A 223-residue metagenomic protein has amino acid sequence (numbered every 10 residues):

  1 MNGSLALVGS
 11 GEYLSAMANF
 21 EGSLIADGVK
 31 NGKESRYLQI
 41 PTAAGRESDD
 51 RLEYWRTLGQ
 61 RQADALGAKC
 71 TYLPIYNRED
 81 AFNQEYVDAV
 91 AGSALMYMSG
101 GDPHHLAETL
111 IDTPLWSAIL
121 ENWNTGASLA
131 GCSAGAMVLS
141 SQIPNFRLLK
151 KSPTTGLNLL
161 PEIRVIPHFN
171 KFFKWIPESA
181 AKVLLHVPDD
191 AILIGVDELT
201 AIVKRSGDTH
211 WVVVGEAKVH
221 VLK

Functional and structural regions predicted by a protein language model:
M1-K33, A43-E53, T57, R61-D64 (+2 more regions): C-terminal and late-domain segments of enzyme folds
L7, T71-L73, M98, L129-C132 (+1 more regions): General beta-strand structural signal in soluble alpha/beta enzymes
E12-S15, Y72-N77, L106-T109, K171-F172: Short, flexible loop segments at the rims of nucleotide/cofactor-binding pockets, characterized by
E34-R36, G101-D102: Short, surface-exposed connector motifs at secondary-structure boundaries
R36, A94-L95, S128: Structural motif
A44-H105: Portal/gating segments that form or line small-molecule/metal binding sites
S99, A107-I111, L115-K174: Class I SAM-dependent methyltransferase SAM-binding "motif I" and its flanking Rossmann-like core
